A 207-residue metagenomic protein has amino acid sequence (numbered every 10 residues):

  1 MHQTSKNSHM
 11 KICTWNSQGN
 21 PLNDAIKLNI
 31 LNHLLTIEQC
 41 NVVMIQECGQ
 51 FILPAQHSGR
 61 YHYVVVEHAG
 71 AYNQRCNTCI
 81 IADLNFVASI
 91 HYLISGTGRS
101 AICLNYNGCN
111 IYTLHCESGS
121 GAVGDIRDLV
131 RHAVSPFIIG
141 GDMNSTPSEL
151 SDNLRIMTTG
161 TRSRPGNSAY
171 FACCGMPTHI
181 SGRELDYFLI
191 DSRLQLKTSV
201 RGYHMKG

Functional and structural regions predicted by a protein language model:
M1-S58: N-terminal, active-site-proximal structural segment of metallo-dependent hydrolase catalytic domains
N7-N20, Y92, N105-S118: Active-site-proximal beta-strand elements of phosphoester/diester hydrolases
Q18, C48-G49, H115-E117, M143-T146 (+1 more regions): Catalytic metal-binding/acid-base residues of hydrolase active sites
L22-D24, I52-P54, S120-A122, P147-L150: Extracytoplasmic/secreted cell-surface and envelope-processing proteins
T36-Q39, G108, V134, G182: Alpha-helix termination/capping residues and helix-transition junctions
V42-G108, L114-C116, R201-G202: Structured beta-strand-rich core segments of catalytic domains in phosphoester-bond hydrolases
Y92, V134-I138, N144-G207: Metal-dependent phosphoester-hydrolase catalytic domains
S120-S135: A long, amphipathic alpha-helix that forms part of the scaffold/cap immediately adjacent to metal-dependent active
